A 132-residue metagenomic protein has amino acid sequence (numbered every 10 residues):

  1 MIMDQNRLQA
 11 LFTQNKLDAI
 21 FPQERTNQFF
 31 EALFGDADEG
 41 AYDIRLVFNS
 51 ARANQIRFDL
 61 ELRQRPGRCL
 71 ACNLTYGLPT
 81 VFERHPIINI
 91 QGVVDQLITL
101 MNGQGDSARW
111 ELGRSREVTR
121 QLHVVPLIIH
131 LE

Functional and structural regions predicted by a protein language model:
M1-I87, G103-E132: N-terminal accessory segment detector
I87-Q96: Elongated alpha-helical scaffolds
Q96-Q104: Conserved short hydrophobic interaction patches
